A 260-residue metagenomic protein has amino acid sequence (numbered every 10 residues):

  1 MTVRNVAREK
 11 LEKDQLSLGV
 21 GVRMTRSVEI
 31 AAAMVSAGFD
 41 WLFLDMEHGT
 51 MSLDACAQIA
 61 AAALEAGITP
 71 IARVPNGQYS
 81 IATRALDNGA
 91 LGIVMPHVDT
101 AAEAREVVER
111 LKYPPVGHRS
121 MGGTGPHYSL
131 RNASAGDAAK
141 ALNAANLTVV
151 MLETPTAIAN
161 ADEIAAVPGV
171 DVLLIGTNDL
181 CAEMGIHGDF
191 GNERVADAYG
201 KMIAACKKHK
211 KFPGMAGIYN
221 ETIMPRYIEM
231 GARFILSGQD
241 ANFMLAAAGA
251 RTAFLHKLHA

Functional and structural regions predicted by a protein language model:
M1-A260: Expand to "…catalyze enediolate/carbanion chemistry for C-C bond making/breaking, isomerization, decarboxylation
